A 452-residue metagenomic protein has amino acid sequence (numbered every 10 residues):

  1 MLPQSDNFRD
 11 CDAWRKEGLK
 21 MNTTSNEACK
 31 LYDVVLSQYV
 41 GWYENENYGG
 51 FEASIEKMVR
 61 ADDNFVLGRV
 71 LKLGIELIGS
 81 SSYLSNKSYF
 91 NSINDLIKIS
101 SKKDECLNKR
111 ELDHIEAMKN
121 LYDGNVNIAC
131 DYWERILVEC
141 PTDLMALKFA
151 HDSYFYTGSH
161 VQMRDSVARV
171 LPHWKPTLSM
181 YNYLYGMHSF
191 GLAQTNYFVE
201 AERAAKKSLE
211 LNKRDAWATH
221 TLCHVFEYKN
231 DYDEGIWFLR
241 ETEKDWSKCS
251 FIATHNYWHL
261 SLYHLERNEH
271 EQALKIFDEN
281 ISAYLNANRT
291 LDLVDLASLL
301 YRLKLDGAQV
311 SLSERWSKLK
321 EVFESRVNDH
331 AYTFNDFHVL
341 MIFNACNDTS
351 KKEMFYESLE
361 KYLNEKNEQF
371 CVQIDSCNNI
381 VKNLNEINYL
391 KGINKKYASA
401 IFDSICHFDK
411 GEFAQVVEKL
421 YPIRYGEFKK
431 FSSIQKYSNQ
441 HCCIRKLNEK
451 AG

Functional and structural regions predicted by a protein language model:
T24, C29, S37-A53, R60-N64 (+5 more regions): Inter-helical turn/loop elements of alpha-helical hairpins
N26, D33, S37, L71 (+11 more regions): "A position-specific structural signal for the A-helix of alpha-solenoid helical repeats
E27, D63-G68, K109, T142-A146 (+6 more regions): Residue-level recognition of tetratricopeptide repeat
Y32, Y39, Y43, R60 (+11 more regions): Hydrophobic/aromatic side-chain positions at a characteristic register within alpha-helices of tetratricopeptide repeats
K57-M58, L96-S100, R135-I136, V170 (+4 more regions): Canonical positions in the second alpha-helix
R164-R267: Internal metal/ion-chelating core segments
L265-G452: Helix-coil-helix junctions within alpha-helical repeat/solenoid scaffolds
